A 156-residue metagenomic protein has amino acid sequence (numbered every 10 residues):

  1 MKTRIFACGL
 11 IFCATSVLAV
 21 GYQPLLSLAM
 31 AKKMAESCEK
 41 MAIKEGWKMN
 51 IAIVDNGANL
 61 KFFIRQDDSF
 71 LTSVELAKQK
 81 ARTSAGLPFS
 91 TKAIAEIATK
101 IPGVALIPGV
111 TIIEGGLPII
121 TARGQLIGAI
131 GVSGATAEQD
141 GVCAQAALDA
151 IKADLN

Functional and structural regions predicted by a protein language model:
M1-A7: Bacterial N-terminal signal peptides that target proteins for export
L10-F12: Short, linear, compositionally biased motifs with a strong N-terminal bias
A14-S16: N-terminal signal peptide c-region/cleavage motif recognized by signal peptidases
A19-N156: Flexible, solvent-exposed loop/hinge segments and secondary-structure transition points
